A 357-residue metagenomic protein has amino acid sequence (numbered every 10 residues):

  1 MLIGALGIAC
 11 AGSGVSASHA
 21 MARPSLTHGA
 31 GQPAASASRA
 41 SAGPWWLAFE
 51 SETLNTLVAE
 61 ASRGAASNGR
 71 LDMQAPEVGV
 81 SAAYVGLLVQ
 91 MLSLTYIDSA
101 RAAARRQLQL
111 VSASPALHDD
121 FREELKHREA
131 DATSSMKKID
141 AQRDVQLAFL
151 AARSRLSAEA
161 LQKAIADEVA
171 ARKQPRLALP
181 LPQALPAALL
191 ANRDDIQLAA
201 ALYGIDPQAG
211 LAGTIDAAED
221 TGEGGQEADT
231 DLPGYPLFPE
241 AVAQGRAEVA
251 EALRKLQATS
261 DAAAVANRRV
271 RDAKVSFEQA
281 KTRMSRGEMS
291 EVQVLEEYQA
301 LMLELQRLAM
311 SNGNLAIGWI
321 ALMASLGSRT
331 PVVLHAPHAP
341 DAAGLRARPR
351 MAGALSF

Functional and structural regions predicted by a protein language model:
M1-G64, K137-Q197, G204, G210-D220 (+2 more regions): Terminal intrinsically disordered/low-complexity segments used for targeting and assembly
M21, L71-Q74: Intrinsically disordered, low-complexity linker/propeptide segments enriched in Ser/Thr/Gly/Pro and acidic residues
R63-G64, L117, R286: Charged, alpha-helical scaffolding/interaction elements associated with membrane systems
N68: Feature captures the FAD/FMN-dependent oxidoreductase FAD-binding
L71, G79-I97, R106, Q146-R153 (+2 more regions): Amphipathic alpha-helical coiled-coil segments
A75-L185, L190, T259: Periplasmic alpha-helical coiled-coil/stalk elements that build and connect Gram-negative outer-membrane
F121, S290, T330: Short, flexible micro-motifs
L125-E129, A199-A200, V294-E297, L334-H335: Short hydrophobic alpha-helical segments that form membrane-spanning helices or hydrophobic packing faces of helical
